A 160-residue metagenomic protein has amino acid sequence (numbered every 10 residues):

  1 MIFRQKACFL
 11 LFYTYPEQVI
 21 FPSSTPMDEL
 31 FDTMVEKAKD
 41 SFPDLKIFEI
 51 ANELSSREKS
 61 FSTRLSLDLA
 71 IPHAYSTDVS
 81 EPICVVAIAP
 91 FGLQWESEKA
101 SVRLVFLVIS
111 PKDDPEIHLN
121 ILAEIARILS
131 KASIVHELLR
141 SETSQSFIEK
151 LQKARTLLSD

Functional and structural regions predicted by a protein language model:
M1-D160: Cytosolic covalent-transfer regions centered on His/Cys nucleophiles that carry phosphoryl or persulfide groups
